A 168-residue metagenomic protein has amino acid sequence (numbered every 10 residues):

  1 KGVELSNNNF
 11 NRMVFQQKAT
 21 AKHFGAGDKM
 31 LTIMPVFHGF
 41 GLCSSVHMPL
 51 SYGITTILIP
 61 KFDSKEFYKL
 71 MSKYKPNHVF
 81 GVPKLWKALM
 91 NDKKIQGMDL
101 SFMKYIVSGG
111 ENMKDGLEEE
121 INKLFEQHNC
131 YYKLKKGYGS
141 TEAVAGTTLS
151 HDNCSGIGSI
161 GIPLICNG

Functional and structural regions predicted by a protein language model:
K1-R12, S150: Conserved AMP-binding A3 loop
K1-V3, V14, K18, M34 (+1 more regions): ATP phosphate-binding P-loop of adenylate-forming
E4, F80, P163: Short aromatic/basic micro-patch
N11-K29, F37-H78, D92, C166: Conserved AMP-binding/adenylation subdomain of ANL enzymes
D28, M34, K104: Nucleotide donor/acceptor-binding cores
T32-I33, L58, S108-G109, S159-I160: Thr-Gly-centered strand-to-loop micro-motif
D63, K84-W86, M113: Alpha-helix capping/helix-boundary segments
N77-G81, M90-S159, G168: Gly/Ser/Thr-rich phosphate-binding loop
